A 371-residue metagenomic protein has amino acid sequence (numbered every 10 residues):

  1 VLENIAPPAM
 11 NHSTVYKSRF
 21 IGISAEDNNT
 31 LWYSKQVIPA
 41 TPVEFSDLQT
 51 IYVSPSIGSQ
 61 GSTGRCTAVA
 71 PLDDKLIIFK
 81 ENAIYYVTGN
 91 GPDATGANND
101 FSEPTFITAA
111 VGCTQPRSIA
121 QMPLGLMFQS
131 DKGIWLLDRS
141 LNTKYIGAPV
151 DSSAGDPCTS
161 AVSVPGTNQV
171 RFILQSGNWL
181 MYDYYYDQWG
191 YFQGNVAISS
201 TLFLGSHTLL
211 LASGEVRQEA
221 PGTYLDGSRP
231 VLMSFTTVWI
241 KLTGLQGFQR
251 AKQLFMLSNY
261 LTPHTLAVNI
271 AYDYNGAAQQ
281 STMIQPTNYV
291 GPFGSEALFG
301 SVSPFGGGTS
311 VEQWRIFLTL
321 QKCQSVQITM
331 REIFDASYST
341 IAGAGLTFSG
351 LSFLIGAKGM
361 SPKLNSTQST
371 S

Functional and structural regions predicted by a protein language model:
L2-V164, Q188-Q193: Beta-propeller and closely related beta-pinwheel folds
A110-G125, Q129-S371: Beta-sheet repeat architectures centered on beta-propellers
